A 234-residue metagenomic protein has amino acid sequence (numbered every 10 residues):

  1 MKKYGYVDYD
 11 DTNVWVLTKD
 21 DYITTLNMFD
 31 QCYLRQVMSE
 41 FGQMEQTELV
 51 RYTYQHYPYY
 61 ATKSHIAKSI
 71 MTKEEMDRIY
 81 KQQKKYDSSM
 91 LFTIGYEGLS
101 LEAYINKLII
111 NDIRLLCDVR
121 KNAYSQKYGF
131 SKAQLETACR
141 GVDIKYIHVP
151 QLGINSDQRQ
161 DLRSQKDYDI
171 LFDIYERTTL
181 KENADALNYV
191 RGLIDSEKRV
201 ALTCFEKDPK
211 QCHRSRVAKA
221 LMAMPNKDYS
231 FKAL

Functional and structural regions predicted by a protein language model:
M1-L234: Residues lining hydrophobic/aromatic ligand-binding pockets adjacent to catalytic sites
